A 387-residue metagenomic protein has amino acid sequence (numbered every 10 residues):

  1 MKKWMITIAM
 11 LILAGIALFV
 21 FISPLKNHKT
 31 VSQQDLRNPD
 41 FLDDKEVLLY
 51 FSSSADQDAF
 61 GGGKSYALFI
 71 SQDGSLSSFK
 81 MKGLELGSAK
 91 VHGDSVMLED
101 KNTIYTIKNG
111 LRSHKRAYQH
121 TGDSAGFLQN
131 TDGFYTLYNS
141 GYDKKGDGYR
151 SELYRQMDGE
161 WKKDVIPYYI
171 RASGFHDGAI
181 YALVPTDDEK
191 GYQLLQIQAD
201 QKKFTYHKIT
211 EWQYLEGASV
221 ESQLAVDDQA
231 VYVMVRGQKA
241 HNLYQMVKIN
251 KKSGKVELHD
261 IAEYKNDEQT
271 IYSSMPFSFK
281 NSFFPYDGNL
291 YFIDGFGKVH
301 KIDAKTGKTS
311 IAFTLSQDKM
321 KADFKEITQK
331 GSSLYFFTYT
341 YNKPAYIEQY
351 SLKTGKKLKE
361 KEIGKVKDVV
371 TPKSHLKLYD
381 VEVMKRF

Functional and structural regions predicted by a protein language model:
M1-Y135, G141-Y142, H375-F387: N-terminal "mature head" segments of proteins
V31-D40, K80-D94, H120-D132, V165-A179 (+4 more regions): Repeated scaffold domains used in trafficking and secretory/extracellular systems, primarily beta-propellers
P39-G61, L86-Y105, G126-K145, G174-D188 (+3 more regions): Short beta-strand elements that form the blades of beta-propeller/WD-repeat-like and other beta-sheet-rich scaffold
A55-L68, N102-K108, D143-Y154, D188-I197 (+3 more regions): Structural motif
Q72-D73, K108-L111, R155-G159, Q198-K202 (+3 more regions): Short loop/turn segments that connect beta-strands within beta-propeller blades
S77-G83, S113-G122, G126, K162-Y168 (+4 more regions): Beta-propeller fold detector
P167-K321: Acidic, serine/threonine- and glycine-rich low-complexity intrinsically disordered segments that serve as flexible
M320-D368: C-terminal structured domain segments
